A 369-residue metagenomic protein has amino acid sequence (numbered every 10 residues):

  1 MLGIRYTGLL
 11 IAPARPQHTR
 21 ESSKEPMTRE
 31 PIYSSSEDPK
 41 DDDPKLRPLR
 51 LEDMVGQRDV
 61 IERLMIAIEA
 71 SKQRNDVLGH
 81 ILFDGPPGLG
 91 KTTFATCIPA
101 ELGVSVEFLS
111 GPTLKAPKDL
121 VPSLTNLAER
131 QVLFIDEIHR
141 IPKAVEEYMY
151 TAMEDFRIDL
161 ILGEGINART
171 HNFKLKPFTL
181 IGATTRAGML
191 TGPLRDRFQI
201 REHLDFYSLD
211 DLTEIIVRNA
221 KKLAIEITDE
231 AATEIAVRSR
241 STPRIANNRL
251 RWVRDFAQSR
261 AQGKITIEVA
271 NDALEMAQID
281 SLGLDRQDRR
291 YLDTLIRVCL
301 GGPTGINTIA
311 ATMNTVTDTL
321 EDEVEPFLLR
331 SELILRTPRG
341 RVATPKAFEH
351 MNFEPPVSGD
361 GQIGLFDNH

Functional and structural regions predicted by a protein language model:
D42-H80: Pre-Walker A (pre-P-loop) alpha-helix and adjacent loop at the N terminus of AAA/AAA+ ATPase modules, a conserved
Q73, L78-L109, L124-A128: Walker A/P-loop
P117, Q131-I161, A187-R197: Conserved AAA+/SF3 P-loop NTPase catalytic/coupling segment centered on the Walker-B
E164-A183: AAA+/SF3 P-loop NTPase mechanochemical coupling elements
L190-K222, D229-V237, N248: Conserved AAA+ ATPase core "coupling" helix
S239-W252, K264, L284-D285, P303: The conserved phosphate-sensing helix
F256-Q278, D288, A343-P345: Conserved C-terminal helix/linker of AAA+ ATPases
V298-H369: Terminal-proximal interaction/regulatory segments of ATP-powered molecular machines
